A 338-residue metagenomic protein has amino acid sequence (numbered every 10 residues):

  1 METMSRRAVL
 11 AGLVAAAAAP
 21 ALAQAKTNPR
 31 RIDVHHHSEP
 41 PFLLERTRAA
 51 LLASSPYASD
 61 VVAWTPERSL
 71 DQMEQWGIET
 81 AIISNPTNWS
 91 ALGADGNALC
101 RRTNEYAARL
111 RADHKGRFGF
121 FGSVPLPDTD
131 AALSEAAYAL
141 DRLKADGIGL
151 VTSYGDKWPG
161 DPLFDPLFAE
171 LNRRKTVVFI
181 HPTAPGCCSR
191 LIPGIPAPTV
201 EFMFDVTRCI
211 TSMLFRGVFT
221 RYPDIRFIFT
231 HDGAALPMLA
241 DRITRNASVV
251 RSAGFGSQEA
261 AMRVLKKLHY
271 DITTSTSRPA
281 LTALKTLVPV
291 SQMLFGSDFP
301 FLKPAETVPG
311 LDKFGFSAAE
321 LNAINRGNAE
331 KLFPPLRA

Functional and structural regions predicted by a protein language model:
E2-R30, V34, P40-T80, Y106-A112 (+5 more regions): Mid-to-C-terminal alpha-helical segments outside catalytic/metal-binding sites
I32-V34, S84, F121-G122, G149 (+3 more regions): Active-site neighborhood of phospho(di)ester-bond hydrolases with catalytic His/Asp-centered motifs
H35-H37, H181, H231: Histidine-centered divalent metal-coordination motifs
E39-F42, N88-A91, P127-D128, D156 (+4 more regions): Active-site environment of divalent metal-dependent phosphoester hydrolases
E45, D95-G96, D241-R245: A short secondary-structure junction motif
L51-Y57, T152-S153, M262, K266-H269: Short, basic, glycine/proline-bearing loop/turn elements
E79-I210, R216: Active-site gating/metal-coordination segments in enzymes
C188, I195-L214, R221, R226-A338: H/E-rich (His + Asp/Glu) clusters that bind or coordinate divalent metals
